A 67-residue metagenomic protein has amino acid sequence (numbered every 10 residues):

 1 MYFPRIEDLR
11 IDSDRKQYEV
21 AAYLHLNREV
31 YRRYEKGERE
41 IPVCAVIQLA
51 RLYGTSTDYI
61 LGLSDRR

Functional and structural regions predicted by a protein language model:
P4-Y23: Short basic helix-loop element that most often maps to the first helix and adjoining turn of HTH DNA-binding modules
R5, K16, P42-A45, S56: Residues that mark the N-terminal boundary/hinge immediately upstream of a DNA-recognition element
I6, V20, Y31-Y34, I60: Conserved hydrophobic/aromatic packing and binding residues within compact polymer-binding modules
L9, R51, L61-R67: Short, charged recognition helix plus adjacent turn of helix-turn-helix-like nucleic-acid-binding domains
H25, C44-Y59: DNA major-groove recognition helix of helix-turn-helix/homeodomain DNA-binding modules
H25-E40: Recognition helix of helix-turn-helix/homeodomain-like DNA-binding domains that insert into the DNA major groove
E38-Q48, R67: Short, basic-rich loop-to-helix N-cap that marks the start of a DNA-contacting helix
